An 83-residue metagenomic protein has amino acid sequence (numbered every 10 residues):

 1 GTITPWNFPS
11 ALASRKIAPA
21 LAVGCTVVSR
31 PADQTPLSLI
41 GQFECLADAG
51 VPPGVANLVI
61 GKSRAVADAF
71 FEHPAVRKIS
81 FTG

Functional and structural regions predicted by a protein language model:
G1-G83: Rossmann-like NAD(P) dinucleotide-binding subdomain of oxidoreductase/dehydrogenase enzymes
